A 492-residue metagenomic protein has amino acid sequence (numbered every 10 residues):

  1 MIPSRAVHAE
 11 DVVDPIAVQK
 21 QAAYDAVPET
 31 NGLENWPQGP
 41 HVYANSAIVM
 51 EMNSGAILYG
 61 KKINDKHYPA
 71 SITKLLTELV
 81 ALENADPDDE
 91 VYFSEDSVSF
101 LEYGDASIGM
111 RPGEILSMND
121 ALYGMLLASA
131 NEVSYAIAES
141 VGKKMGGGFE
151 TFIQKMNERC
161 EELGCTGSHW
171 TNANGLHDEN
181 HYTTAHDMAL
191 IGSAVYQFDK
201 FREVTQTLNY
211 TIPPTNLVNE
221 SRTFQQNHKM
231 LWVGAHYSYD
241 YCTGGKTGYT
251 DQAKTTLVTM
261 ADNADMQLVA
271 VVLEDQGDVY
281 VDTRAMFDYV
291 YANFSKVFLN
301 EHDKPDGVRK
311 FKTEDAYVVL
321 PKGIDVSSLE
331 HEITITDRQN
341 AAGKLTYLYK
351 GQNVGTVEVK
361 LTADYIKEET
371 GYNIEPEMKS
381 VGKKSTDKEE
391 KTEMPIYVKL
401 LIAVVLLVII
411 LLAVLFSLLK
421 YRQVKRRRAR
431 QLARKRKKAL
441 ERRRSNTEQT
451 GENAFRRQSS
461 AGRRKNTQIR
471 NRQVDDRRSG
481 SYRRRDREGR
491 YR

Functional and structural regions predicted by a protein language model:
M1-H8: C-terminal segment of classical bacterial N-terminal signal peptides
A6, K66, E90, V269 (+1 more regions): Well-ordered beta-strand positions in beta-sheet-rich domains
A9-H186, L190-D199, E203: Active-site-adjacent loops and short helices of periplasmic peptidoglycan-processing enzymes
P40-A44, L406-S417: Extracytoplasmic Gram-positive cell-surface binding/anchoring modules and repeats
C165-T166, E179-Y182, H186-V404, L415-Q431: Domain-terminus/edge residues, biased toward the C-terminal soluble/receptor-binding domains of extracytoplasmic
V424-R492: Cytoplasmic C-terminal tails of single-pass
